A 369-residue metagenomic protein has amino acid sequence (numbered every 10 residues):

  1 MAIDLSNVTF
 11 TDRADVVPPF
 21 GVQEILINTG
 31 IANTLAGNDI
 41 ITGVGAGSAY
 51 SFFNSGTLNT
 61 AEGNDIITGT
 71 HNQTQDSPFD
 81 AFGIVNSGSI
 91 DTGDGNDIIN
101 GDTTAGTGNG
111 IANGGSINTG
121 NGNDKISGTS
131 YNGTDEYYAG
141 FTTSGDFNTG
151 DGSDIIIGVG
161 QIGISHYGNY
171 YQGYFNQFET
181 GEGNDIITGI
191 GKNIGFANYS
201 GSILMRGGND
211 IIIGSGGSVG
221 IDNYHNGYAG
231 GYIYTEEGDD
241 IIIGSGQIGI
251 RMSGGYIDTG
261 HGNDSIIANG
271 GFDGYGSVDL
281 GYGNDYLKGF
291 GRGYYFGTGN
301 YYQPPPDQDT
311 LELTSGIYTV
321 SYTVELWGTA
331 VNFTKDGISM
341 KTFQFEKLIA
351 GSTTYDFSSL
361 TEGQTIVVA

Functional and structural regions predicted by a protein language model:
M1, R13, I31, L35 (+9 more regions): Residue-level detector of intrinsically disordered, flexible termini and proteolytic processing junctions
M1-A2, F53, D76-G88, G108 (+9 more regions): Acidic, glycine-rich low-complexity repeat segments characteristic of large secreted/surface-exposed proteins
M1-G63, T361-A369: N-terminal segments that cap or nucleate solenoid repeat domains
V8, V17, I25-L26, A32 (+28 more regions): Hydrophobic "rung" positions of tandem beta-strand repeat architectures that form parallel beta-solenoids
R13, V22, L35-G37, A46 (+19 more regions): Conserved consensus positions within extracellular tandem repeat modules
V17, I40-V44, I66-H71, I98-T103 (+10 more regions): Extracellular beta-strand repeat scaffolds in secreted/surface proteins
V22-I25, I40, V44-F52, I66 (+16 more regions): Disordered low-complexity repeat/linker domains
N72-T74, S87, G207, G262 (+1 more regions): Positively charged, low-complexity intrinsically disordered regions
